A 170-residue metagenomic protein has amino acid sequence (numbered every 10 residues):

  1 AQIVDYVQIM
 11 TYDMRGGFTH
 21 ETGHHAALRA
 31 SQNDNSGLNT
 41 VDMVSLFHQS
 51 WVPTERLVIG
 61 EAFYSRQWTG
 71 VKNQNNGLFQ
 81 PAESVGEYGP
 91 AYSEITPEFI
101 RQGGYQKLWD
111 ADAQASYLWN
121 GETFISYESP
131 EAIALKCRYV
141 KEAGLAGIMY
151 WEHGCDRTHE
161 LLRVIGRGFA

Functional and structural regions predicted by a protein language model:
A1-I3, S50-T54, W109-A111, L118-W119 (+1 more regions): Extracellular/periplasmic catalytic domains that process cell-envelope and extracellular macromolecules
A1-I95: Substrate-binding surface in catalytic domains of secreted glycosidases
G16, A113-A115, C155: Low-complexity, compositionally biased segments
A27-D34, E122-S126, Y150: Second-shell loop/turn segments in exported
N33-T40, S126-I133, G154: Solvent-exposed, acidic/flexible segments
E61-Y139, G168-A170: Glycan-binding loop/region signatures in secreted carbohydrate-active enzymes
S129-A170: Acidic/aromatic/glycine-rich contiguous surface patches that form carbohydrate-binding/processing clefts and analogous
